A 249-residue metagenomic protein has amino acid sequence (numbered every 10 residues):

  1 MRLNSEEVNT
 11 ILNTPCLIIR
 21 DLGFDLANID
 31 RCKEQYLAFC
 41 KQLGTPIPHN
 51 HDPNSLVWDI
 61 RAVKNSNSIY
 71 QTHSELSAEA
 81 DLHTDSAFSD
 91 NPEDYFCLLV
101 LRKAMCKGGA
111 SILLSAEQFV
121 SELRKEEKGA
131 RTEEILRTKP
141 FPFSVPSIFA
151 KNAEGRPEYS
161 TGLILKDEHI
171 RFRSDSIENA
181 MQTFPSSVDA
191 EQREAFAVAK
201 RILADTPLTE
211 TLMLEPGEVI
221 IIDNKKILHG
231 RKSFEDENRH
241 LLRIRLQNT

Functional and structural regions predicted by a protein language model:
M1-R2, E7, L12-L17, L26 (+2 more regions): Active-site environment of non-heme Fe oxygenases that use a 2-His-1-carboxylate facial triad
R20-L22: Terminal, regulation- and interaction-focused segments at domain boundaries
F24-R31: Short, flexible/disordered intra-domain loops and linkers
C32-A38, Q192-A195: Well-ordered, non-membrane alpha-helical segments in soluble/globular domains
L37-C40, K200: Generic solvent-exposed, charged/amphipathic alpha-helical segments that serve as macromolecular interface scaffolds
Q42, P46, L101-A104: Mid-sequence acidic-hydrophobic segments that form the walls of catalytic/ligand-binding cavities or oligomerization
G44-N54: Short secondary-structure capping/junction motifs at helix and strand boundaries
